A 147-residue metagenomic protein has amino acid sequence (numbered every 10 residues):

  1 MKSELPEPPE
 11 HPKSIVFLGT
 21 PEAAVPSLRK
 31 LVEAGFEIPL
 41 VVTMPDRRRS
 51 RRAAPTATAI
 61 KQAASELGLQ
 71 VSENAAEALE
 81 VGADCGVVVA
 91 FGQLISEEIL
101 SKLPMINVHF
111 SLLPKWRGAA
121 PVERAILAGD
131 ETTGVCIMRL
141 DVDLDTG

Functional and structural regions predicted by a protein language model:
K2-R51: N-terminal Rossmann-like dinucleotide-binding module
S14, A34, C85-G147: Donor/substrate-binding cores of folate-linked one-carbon enzymes
T20-A23, A76-E77, F91-L94: Short beta->alpha connector loops
L31, Q62-A64, I99: A generic structural signal for well-ordered alpha-helical segments
P45-S65: N-terminal beta-loop-helix "entrance" segment that forms/cooperates in small-molecule cofactor or anionic ligand
Q70-N74: Short acidic-hydrophobic, aromatic-tinged amphipathic segments that line or gate anion-handling sites
A75-D84: Short amphipathic alpha-helix with an adjacent loop that forms part of the alpha/beta core around
